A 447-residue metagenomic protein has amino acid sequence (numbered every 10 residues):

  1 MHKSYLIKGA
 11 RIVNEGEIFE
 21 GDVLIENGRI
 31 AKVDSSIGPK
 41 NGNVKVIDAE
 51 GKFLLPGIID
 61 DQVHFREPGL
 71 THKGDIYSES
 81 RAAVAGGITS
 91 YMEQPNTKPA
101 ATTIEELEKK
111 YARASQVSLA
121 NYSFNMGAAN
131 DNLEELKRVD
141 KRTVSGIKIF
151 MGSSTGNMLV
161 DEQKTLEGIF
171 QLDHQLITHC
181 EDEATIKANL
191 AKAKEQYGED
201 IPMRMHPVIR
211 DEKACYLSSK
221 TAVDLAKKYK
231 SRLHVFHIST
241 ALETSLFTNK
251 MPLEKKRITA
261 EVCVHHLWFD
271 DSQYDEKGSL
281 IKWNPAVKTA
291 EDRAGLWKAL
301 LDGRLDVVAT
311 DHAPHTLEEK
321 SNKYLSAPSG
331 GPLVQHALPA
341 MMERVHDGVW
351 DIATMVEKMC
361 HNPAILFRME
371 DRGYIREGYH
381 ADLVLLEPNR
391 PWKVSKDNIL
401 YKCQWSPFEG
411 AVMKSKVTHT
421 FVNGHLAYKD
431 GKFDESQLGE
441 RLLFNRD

Functional and structural regions predicted by a protein language model:
M1-G57: Histidine-rich, glycine-flanked metal-binding segment
A10, K323, E377-L443: C-terminal cap of metal-dependent C-N hydrolases
A10, V23, G28, G51 (+15 more regions): Divalent metal-coordination and catalytic microenvironments
E50-V117: Metal-associated gating/positioning segment near the N- to mid-region
H64-K73, T89-I104, F124-E135, F150-D161 (+3 more regions): Divalent metal-binding segments
A112-A128: A glycine-rich helix N-cap at a beta->alpha junction
E134-V308: Histidine/acidic residue-rich metal-binding segments in metalloenzymes
D200-K230, L280, L301-V308, A313-N389: His/Asp/Glu-enriched, well-ordered alpha-helical/loop segment that forms or immediately abuts the divalent-metal
